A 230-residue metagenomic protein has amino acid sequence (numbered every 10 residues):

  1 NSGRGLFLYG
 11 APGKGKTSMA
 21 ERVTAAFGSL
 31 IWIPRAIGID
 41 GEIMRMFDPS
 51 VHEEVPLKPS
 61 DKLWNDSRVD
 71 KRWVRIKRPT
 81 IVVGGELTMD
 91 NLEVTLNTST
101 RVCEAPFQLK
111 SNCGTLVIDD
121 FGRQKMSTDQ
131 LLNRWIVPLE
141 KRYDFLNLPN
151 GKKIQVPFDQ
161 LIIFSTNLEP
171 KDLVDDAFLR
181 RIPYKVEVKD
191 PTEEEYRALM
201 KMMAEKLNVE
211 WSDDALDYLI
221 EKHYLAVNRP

Functional and structural regions predicted by a protein language model:
S2-F164: Conserved ASCE/P-loop NTPase catalytic core
N112-L116, L161, A177-I182, E195-M200 (+1 more regions): Short acidic (Asp/Glu) and glycine-rich catalytic loops that position anionic groups and cofactors
I118-F121, R181-E187, E221-N228: Short hinge/gating elements
R123-M126, K152-K153, K185-P191, N228-R229: Short, contiguous acidic/charged loop-to-helix segments that flank catalytic cores in large enzymes
M126-L131, L146-L148, D172-A177, E194-A198 (+1 more regions): Extended hydrophobic-aromatic, low-complexity segments
R134, V174-D190: A short helix-turn-beta junction within AAA+ P-loop NTPase domains corresponding to the substrate/partner-engaging
N167-E169: Conserved H-loop
M200-P230: Conserved AAA+ ATPase small/helical "lid" subdomain
